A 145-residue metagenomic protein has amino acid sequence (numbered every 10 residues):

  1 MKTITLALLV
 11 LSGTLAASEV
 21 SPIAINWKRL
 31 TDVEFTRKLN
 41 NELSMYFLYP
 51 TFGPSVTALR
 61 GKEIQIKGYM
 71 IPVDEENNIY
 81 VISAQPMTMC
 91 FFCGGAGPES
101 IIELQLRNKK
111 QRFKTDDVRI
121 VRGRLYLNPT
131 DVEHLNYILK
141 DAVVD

Functional and structural regions predicted by a protein language model:
M1-K2, S55: Serine/threonine-rich low-complexity intrinsically disordered regions
T3-G13: Sec-dependent N-terminal signal peptides
A17-D145: OB-fold and OB-like single-stranded nucleic-acid-recognition modules and their adjacent interaction interfaces
